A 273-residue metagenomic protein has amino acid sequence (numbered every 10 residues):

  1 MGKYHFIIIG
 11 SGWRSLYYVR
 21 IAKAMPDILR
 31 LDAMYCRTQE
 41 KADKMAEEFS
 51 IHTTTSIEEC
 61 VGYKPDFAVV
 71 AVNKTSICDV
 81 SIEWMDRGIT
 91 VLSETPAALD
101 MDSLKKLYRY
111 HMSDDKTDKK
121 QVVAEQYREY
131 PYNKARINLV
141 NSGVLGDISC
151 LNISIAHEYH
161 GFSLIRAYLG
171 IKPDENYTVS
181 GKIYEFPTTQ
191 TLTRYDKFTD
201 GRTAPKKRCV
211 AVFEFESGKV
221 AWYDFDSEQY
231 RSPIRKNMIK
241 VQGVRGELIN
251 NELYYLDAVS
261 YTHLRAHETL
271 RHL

Functional and structural regions predicted by a protein language model:
M1-F49: N-terminal Rossmann-like dinucleotide-binding module
R30-A33, A68, S149-C150: Short active-site oxyanion
F49-S50, R87: Short, structured coil segments at secondary-structure junctions
H52-Y63: Short acidic low-complexity segments
P65-F67, N73, C78-R128, H272: Beta-strand-loop-alpha-helix segment that lines the small-molecule cofactor/substrate pocket of alpha/beta enzymes
P131-S149: Rossmann-like NAD(P)H-binding beta-loop-alpha module
D147-K236: Rossmann-like dinucleotide-binding domain that binds NAD(P)(H)
T262-H272: Conserved small/polar residues in nucleotide/adenosyl-binding loops
